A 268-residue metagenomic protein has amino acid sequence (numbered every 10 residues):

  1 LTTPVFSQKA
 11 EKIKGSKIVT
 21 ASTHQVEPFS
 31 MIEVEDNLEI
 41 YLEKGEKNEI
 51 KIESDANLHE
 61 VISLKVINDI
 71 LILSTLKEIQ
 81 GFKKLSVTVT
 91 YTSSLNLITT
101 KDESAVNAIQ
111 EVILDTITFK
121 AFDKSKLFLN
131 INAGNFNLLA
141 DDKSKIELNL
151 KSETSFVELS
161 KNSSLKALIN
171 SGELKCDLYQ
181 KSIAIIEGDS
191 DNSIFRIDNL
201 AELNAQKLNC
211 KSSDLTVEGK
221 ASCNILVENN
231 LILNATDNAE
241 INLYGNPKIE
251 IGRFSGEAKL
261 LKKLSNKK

Functional and structural regions predicted by a protein language model:
L1-K268: Intrinsically disordered, low-complexity terminal regions
